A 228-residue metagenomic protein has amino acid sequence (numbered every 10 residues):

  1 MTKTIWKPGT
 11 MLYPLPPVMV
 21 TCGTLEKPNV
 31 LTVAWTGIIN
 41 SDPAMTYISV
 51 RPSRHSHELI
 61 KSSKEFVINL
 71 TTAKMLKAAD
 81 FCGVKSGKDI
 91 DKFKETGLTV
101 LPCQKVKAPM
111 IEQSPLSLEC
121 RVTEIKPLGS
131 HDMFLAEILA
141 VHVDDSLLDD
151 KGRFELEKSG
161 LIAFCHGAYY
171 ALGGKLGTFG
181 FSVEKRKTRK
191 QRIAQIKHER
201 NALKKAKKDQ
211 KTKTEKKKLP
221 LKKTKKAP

Functional and structural regions predicted by a protein language model:
M1-P228: Basic, polyanion-binding surface patches
